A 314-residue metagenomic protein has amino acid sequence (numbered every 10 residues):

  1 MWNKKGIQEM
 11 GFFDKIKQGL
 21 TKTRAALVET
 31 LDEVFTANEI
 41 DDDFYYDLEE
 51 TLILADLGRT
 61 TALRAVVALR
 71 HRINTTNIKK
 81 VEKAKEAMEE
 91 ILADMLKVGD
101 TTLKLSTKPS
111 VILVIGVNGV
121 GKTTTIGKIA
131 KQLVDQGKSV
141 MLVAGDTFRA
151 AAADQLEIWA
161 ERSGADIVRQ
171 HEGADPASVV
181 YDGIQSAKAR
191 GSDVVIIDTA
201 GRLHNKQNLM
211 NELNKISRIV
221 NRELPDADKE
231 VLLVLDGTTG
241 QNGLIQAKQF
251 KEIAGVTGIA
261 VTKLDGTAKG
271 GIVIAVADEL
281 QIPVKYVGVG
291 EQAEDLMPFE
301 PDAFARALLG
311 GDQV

Functional and structural regions predicted by a protein language model:
M1-T102, T107-V114, I129-K131, D135-M141 (+3 more regions): Non-catalytic terminal/linker segments enriched in charged/polar, low-complexity residues
A93-D94, T101-V314: P-loop/Walker A NTP-binding module and the surrounding RecA-like catalytic core of P-loop NTPases
